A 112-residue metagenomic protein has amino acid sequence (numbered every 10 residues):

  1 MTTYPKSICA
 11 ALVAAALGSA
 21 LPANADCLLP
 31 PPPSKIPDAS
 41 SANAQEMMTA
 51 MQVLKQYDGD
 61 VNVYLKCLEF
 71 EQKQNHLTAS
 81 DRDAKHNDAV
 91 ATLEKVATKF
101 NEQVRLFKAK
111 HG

Functional and structural regions predicted by a protein language model:
M1-C9: Bacterial Sec-dependent N-terminal signal peptides
A11-V13, A23: Cleavable N-terminal signal peptides
G18-P22: N-terminal signal peptide c-region/cleavage motif recognized by signal peptidases
A23-A25, F100: Intrinsic-disorder/low-complexity regions
A25-S41: Short N-terminal segments immediately surrounding and downstream of signal-peptide cleavage
P37-G112: Surface-exposed, polar/charged faces of alpha-helical domains in mature secreted/periplasmic/lumenal proteins
